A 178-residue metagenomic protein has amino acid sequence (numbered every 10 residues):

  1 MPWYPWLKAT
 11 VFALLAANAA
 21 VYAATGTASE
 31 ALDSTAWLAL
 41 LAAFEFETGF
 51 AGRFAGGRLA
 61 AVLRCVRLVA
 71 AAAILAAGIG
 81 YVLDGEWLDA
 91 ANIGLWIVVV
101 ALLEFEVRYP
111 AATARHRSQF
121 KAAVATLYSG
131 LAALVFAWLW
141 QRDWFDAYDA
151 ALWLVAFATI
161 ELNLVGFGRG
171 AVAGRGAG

Functional and structural regions predicted by a protein language model:
M1-G178: Polytopic alpha-helical membrane-helix bundles and their juxtamembrane interface segments in multi-pass membrane
